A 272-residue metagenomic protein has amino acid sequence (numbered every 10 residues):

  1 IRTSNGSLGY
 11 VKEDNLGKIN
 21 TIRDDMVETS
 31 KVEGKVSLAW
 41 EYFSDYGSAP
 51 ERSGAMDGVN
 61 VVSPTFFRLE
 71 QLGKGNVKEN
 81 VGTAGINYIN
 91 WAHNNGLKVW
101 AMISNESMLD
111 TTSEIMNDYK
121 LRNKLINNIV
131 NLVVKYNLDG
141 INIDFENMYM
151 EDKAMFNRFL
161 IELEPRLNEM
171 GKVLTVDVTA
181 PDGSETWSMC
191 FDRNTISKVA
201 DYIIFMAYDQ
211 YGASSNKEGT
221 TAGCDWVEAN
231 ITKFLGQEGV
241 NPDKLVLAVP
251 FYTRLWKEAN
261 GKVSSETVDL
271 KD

Functional and structural regions predicted by a protein language model:
T3-V36: Boundary regions of SH3-family modules and the immediately adjacent low-complexity/disordered segments in eukaryotic
S37-E41, V59-P64, V99-I103, I141-I143 (+3 more regions): Hydrophobic faces of well-ordered beta-strands that scaffold small-molecule active sites in alpha/beta enzyme cores
W40-S44, F67, S104-E106, E146-M148 (+3 more regions): Active-site beta-loop-alpha junctions enriched in small/polar residues
D45-D57, G85-N94, V130, M189-K198 (+1 more regions): Short amphipathic alpha-helices and their capping/turn segments at secondary-structure boundaries
D45-L72, N128-I141: Catalytic domains of carbohydrate-active enzymes, especially glycoside hydrolases
S63, R68, L72-G82, I89: N-terminal catalytic cores of secreted or lumenal carbohydrate-active enzymes
L72-V81, N127, M150-K271: Substrate-binding surface in catalytic domains of secreted glycosidases
V81-I141, F145-E146: Substrate-binding cleft of extracellular glycoside hydrolase catalytic domains
